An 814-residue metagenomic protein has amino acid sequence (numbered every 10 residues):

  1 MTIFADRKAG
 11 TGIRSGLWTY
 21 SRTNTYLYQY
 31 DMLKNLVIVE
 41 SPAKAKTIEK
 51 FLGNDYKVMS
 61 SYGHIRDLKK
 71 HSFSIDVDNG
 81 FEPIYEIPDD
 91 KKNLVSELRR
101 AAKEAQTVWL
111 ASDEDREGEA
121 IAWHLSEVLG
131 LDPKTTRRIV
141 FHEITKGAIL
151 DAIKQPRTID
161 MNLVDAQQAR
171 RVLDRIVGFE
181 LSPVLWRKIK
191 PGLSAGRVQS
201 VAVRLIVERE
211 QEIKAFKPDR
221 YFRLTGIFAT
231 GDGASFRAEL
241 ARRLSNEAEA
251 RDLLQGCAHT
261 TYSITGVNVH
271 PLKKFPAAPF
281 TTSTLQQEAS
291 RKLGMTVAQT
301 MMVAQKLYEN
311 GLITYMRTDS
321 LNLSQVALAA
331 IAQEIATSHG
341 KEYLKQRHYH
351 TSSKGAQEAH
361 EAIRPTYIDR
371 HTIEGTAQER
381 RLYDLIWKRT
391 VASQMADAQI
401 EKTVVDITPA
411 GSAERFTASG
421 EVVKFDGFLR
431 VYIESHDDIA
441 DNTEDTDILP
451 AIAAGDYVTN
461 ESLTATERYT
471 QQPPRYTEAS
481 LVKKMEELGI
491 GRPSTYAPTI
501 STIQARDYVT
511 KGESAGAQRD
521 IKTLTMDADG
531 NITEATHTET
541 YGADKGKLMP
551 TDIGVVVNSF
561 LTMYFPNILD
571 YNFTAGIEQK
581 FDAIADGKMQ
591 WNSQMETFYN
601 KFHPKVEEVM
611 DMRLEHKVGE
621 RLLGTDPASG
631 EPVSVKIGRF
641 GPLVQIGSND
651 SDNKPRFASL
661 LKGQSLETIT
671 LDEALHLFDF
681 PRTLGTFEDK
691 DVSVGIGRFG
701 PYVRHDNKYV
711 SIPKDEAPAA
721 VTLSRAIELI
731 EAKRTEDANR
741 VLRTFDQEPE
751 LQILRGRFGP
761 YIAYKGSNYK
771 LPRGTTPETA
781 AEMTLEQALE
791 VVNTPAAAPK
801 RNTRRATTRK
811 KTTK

Functional and structural regions predicted by a protein language model:
N24-R171, E180, A241, H436-T446: Intrinsically disordered, low-complexity regulatory segments
L33-L36, T47, Y56, S182 (+3 more regions): Basic, low-complexity terminal or inter-domain segments flanking catalytic cores
P42-A45, D55-Y62, P88-A105, G118-W123 (+20 more regions): Amphipathic alpha-helical transducer elements in NTP-driven molecular machines
D113, E288, K292-Q299: A conserved hydrophobic secondary-structure block that centers on an alpha-helix together with its immediately flanking
I144-F228, V269-K273: C-terminal or mid-to-C-terminal helical accessory/interaction module adjacent to the motor/catalytic core
S245-P279, Q286, A453-T459, T464-T466 (+2 more regions): Metal- or metallocofactor-binding catalytic centers and their adjacent structured scaffolds across diverse enzyme
